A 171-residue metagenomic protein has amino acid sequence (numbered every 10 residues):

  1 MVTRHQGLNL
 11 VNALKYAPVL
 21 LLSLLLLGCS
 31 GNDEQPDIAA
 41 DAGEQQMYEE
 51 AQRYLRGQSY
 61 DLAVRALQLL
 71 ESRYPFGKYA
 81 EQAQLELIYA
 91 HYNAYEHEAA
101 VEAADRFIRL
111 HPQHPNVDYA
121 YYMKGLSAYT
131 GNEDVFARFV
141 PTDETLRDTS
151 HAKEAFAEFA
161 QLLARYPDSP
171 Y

Functional and structural regions predicted by a protein language model:
V2, G28-Y171: Acidic, polar-rich low-complexity tracts and alpha-helical solenoid repeat scaffolds
V2-P18: Bacterial N-terminal signal peptides that target proteins for export
A17-L26: Bacterial N-terminal signal peptides
